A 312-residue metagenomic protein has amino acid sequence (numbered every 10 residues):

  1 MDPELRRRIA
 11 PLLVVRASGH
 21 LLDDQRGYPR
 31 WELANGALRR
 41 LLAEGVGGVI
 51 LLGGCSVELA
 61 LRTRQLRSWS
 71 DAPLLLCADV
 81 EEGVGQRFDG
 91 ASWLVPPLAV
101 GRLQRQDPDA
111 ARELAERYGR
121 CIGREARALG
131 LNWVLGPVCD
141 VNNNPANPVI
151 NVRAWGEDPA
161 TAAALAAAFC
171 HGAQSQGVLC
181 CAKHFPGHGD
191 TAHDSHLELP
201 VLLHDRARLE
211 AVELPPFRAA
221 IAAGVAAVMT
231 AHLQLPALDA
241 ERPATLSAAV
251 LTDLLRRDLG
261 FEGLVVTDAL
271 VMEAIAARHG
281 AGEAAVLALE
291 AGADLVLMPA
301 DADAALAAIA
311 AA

Functional and structural regions predicted by a protein language model:
D2-P29: N-terminal glycine-rich anion-binding loop in soluble enzyme alpha/beta folds
I9-P11, G45-G47, D71-L74, G130-N132 (+4 more regions): Short, well-ordered coil/turn segments that N-cap beta-strands
H20-L22, G27-W31, L38-A162, H184 (+3 more regions): Enzymes and membrane/adaptor proteins characterized by extended Gly/Ser/Thr/Asp/Glu-rich, aromatic-dotted
Y28-W31, A207-I221, A244-L251, L255 (+1 more regions): A general structural motif
G36-L41, L131-V134, A173, L214-A223 (+1 more regions): Structured alpha-helical segments in the cores of large, soluble enzyme domains
R62-S70, G123, R127, A167-Q174 (+1 more regions): Surface-exposed amphipathic alpha-helices with a cationic face
A163, A167-C170, R218, A248-R256 (+2 more regions): Predominant activation on well-ordered alpha-helical scaffold segments within soluble catalytic domains
L165-P186, S195, D205-A227: Phosphate/pyrophosphate-binding betaalpha-module
